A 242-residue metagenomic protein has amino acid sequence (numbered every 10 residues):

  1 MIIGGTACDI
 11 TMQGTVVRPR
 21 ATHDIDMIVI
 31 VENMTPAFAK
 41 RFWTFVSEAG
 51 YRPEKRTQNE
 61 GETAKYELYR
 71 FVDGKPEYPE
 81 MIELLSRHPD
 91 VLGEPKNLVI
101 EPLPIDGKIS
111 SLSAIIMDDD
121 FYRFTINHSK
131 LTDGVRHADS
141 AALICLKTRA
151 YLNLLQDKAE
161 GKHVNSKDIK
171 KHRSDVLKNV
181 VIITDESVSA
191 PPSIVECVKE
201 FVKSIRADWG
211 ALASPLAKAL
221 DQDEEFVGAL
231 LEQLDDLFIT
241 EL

Functional and structural regions predicted by a protein language model:
M1-L242: Compositionally biased terminal segments of proteins
